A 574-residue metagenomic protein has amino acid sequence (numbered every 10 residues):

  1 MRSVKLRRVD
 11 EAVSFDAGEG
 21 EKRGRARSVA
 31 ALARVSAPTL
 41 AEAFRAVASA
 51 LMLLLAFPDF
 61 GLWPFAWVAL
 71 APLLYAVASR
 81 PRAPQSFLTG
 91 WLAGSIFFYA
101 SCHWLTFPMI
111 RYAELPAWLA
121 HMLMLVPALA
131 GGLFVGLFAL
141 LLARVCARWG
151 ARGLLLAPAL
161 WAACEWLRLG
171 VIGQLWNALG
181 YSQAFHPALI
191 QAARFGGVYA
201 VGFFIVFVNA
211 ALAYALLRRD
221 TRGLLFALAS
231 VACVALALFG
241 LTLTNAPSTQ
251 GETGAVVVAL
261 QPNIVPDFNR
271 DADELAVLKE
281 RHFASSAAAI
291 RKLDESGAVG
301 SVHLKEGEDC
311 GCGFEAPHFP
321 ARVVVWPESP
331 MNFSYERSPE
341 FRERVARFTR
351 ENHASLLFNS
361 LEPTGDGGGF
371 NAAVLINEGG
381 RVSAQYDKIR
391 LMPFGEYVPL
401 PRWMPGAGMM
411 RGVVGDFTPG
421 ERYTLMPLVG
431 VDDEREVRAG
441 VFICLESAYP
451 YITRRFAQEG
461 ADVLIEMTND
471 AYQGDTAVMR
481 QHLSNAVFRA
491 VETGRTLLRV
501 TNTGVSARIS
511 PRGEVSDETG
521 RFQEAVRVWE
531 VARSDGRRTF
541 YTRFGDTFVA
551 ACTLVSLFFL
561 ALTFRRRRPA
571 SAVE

Functional and structural regions predicted by a protein language model:
R2-K5, V9, V13-D16, R23 (+7 more regions): Membrane-embedded alpha-helical bundles of multi-pass enzymes that act on lipidic or dolichyl-linked glycan substrates
A12, E19-G20, E308, P317: A cross-taxon signal for low-complexity, glycine/charged-rich
D59, P72, I264, P330 (+3 more regions): Short, glycine/serine-rich, charged loops/turns that create anion-binding and catalytic segments at active sites
W104-M122, A162, W166-G196, R347 (+3 more regions): Active-site catalytic loop in hydrolytic enzyme cores
A120-A128, I264-A272, M409-M410: Short glycine/proline- and acidic residue-enriched helix-loop micro-motifs that form flexible lids or anion-recognition
G131, P158, M331, R337-D366 (+2 more regions): CN hydrolase (nitrilase-like) catalytic-core segments centered on the catalytic cysteine and neighboring Lys/Glu
C233-L238, A272-A276, I465: Class I S-adenosylmethionine
L241-F394, G415, L425-R435, V441 (+2 more regions): Soluble catalytic regions of membrane-associated enzymes that act on cell-envelope and secretory-pathway components
